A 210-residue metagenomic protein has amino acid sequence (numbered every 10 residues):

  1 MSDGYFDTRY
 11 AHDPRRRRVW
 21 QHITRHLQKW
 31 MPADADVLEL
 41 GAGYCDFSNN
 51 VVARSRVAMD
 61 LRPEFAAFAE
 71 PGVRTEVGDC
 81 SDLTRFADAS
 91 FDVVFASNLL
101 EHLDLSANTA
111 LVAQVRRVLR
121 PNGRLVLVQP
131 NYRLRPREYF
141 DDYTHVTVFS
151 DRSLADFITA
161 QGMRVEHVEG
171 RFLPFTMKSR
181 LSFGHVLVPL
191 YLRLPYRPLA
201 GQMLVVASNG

Functional and structural regions predicted by a protein language model:
M1-A89, V93-F95, T109-V112, A200-M203: Conserved N-terminal segment of class I S-adenosyl-L-methionine
R9-R18, V93-F95, D104-R120, R124-G210: S-adenosyl-L-methionine-dependent methyltransferase catalytic module, highlighting the catalytic core
D82, E101, L134: Active-site micro-motifs of SAM-dependent methyltransferase domains
D88, E101, D142: Conserved acidic functional residues
